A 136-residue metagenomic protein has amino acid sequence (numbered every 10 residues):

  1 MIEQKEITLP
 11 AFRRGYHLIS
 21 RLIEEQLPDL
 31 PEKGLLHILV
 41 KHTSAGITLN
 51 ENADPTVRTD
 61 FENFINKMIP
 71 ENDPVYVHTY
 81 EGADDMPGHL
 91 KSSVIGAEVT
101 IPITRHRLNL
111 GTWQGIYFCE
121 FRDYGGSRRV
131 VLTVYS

Functional and structural regions predicted by a protein language model:
M1-S136: Active-site histidine-anchored catalytic micro-motif
